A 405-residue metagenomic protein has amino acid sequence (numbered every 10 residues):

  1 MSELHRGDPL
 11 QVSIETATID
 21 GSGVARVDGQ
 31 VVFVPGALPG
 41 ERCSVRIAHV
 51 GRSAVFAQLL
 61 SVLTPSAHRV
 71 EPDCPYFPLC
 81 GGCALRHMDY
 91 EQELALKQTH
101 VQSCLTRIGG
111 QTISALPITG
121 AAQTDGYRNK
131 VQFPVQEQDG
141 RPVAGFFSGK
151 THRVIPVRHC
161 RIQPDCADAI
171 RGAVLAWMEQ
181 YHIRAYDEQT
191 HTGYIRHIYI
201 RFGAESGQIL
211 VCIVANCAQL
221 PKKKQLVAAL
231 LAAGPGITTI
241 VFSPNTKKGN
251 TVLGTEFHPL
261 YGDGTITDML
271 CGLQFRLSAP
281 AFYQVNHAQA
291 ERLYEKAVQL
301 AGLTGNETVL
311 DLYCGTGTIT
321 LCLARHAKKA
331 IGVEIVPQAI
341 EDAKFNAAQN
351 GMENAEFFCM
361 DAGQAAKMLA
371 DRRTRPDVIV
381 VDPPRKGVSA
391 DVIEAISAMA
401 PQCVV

Functional and structural regions predicted by a protein language model:
M1-Y76, Q364: Terminal RNA-binding accessory module
S2-Q11, I19, A218, K222-V405: Rossmann-like S-adenosyl-L-methionine
G23-D28, G145-S148, C212-V214, A343: Short, acidic/hydrophobic/Gly-rich beta-strand patch recurrent on exposed beta strands that often constitutes part
G40, Q163, N286: Short, conserved phosphate/pyrophosphate- and ester-handling motifs at nucleotide-, phospho-/glycolipid
A54, S206-L210: Conserved loop-to-beta-strand segment in the C-terminal subdomain of adenylate-forming
L60-P72, P78-A185, E205, L220: Extended interfacial segments that mediate partner engagement and assembly in macromolecular machines
I198: Flexible loop/N-cap segments at domain edges
R201-G203: Structural signature of eukaryotic scaffold interfaces centered on beta-propeller domains
